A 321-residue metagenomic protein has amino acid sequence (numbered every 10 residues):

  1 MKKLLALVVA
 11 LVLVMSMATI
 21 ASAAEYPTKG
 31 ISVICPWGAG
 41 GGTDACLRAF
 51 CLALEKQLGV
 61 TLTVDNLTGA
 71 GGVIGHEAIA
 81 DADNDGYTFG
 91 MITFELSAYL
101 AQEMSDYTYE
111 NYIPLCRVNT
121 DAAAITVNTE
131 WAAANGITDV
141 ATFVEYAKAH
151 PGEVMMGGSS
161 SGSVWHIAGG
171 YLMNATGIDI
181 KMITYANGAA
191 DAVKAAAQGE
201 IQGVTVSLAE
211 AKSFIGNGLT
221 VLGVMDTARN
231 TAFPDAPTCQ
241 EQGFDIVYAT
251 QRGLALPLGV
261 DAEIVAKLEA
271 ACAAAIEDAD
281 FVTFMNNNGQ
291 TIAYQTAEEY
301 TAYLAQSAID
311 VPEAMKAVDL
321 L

Functional and structural regions predicted by a protein language model:
M1-S32, L321: Short, low-complexity disordered leader/linker segments with a strong preference for bacterial N-terminal type II
A24-N111, E153, T176-G203, E210 (+3 more regions): N-terminal (or domain-start) structured segment
T28-G30, N174-A175, I180, E263-L321: An extracytoplasmic/periplasmic, membrane-proximal ligand-sensing/linker region
S32-I34, G90, M155-G157, V204 (+3 more regions): Short, well-ordered beta-strand segments
G42-A45, A49, A53, Q57 (+15 more regions): Extracytoplasmic/secreted proteins, especially bacterial periplasmic and envelope-associated proteins
L54, D81-G86, A101-D191, Q251-F284: Hinge/capping helix and adjacent helix->loop/strand transition within the periplasmic-binding protein
E210-E277, Q306-I309: C-terminal lobe and pocket-closing loops of periplasmic/extracytoplasmic Venus-flytrap solute-binding proteins
